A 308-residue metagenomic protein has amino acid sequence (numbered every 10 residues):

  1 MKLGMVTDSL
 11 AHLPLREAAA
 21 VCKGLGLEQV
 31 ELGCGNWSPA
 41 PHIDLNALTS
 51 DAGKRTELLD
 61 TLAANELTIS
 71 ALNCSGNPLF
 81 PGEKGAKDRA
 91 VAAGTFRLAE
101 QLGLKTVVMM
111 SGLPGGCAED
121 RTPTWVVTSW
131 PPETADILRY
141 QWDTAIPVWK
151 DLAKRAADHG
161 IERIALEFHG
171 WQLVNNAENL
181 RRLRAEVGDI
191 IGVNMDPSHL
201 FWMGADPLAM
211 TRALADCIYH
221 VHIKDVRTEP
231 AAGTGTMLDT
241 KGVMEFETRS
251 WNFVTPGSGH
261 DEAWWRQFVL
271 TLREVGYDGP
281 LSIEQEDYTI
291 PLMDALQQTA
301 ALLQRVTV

Functional and structural regions predicted by a protein language model:
K2, Q29-V30, L72, Q101 (+1 more regions): Acidic/histidine-rich catalytic cores of soluble enzymes
V6-L10, G33-W37, C74-N77, G112-P114 (+4 more regions): Active-site beta-loop-alpha junctions enriched in small/polar residues
R16-E17, V21, E57, T61-N65 (+2 more regions): Active-site acidic/histidine proton-transfer and metal-coordination neighborhood in alpha/beta enzyme cores
A18-S38, G103: Catalytic domains of carbohydrate-active enzymes, especially glycoside hydrolases
G33-E57, P114-A118: Glycine-rich, proline-tolerant flexible connector loops at the mouths of alpha/beta enzymes
L45-T49, G115-S129, G233-V243: Aromatic- and acidic-residue-enriched segments that line the glycan-binding/catalytic groove of carbohydrate-active
G259-E274: A short, acidic, amphipathic alpha-helical segment used as a generic capping/interface helix at domain edges
L292-V308: C-terminal helical cap(s) of enzyme catalytic domains, especially alpha/beta-barrels
